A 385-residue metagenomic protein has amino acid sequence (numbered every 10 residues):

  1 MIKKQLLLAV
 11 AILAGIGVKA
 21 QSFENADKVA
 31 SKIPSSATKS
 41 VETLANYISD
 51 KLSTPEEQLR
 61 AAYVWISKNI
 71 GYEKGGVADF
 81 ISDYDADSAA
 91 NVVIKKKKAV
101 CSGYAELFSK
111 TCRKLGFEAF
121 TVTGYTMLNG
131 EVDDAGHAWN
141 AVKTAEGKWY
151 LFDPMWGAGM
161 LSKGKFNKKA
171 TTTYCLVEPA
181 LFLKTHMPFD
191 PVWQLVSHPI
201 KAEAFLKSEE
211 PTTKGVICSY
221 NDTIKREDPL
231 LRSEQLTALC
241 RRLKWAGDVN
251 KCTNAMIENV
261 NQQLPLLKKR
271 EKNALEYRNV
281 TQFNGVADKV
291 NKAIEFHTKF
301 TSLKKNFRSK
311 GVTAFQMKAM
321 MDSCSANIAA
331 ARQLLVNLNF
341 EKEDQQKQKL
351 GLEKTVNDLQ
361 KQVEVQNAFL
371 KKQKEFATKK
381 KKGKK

Functional and structural regions predicted by a protein language model:
M1-F23: Bacterial Sec-dependent N-terminal signal peptides
L6, G17, K39-T43, E106: A generic alpha-helix surface/boundary motif
Q21-V100: Secondary-structure boundary elements
V64, Y104-A180: Hydrophobic/aromatic-rich core segments of domains that either
I66, C101, A105, I328: Alpha-helical transition-metal enzyme core signature, strongest for iron centers
F80-I81, A158, K349, A377: Residue-level signal for alpha-helical context at structural boundaries
G164-K385: Alpha-helical and coiled-coil interaction segments, frequently adjacent to or embedded within charge-biased
